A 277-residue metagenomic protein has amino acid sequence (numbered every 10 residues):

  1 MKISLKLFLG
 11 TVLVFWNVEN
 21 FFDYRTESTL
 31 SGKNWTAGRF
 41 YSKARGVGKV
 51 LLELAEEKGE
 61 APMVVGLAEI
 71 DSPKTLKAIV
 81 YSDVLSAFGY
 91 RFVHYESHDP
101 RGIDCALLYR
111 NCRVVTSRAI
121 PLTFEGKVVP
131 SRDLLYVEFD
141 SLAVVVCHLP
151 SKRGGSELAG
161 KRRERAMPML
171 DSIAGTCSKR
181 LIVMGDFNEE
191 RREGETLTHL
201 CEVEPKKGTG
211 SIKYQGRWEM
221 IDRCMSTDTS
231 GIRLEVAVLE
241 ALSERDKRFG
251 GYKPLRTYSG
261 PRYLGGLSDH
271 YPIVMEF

Functional and structural regions predicted by a protein language model:
K2-D83, A87, V93-D99, I103 (+1 more regions): N-terminal, active-site-proximal structural segment of metallo-dependent hydrolase catalytic domains
V12-F22, R118-A119, S141-S151: Active-site-proximal beta-strand elements of phosphoester/diester hydrolases
L13-V18, L51-K77, L108, V144 (+4 more regions): Active-site beta-strand/loop signature of hydrolases that rely on acidic residues for catalysis
S28-G32, L142-A159: Active-site His/acidic residue clusters
T36-A44, E69-P73, R101, K127-P130 (+3 more regions): Solvent-exposed, acidic/flexible segments
I70-S141, L149: Structured beta-strand-rich core segments of catalytic domains in phosphoester-bond hydrolases
S72-K74, P100-G102, K152-R153, N188-G194 (+1 more regions): Active-site environment of divalent metal-dependent phosphoester hydrolases
S172-I182, N188-F277: Metal-dependent phosphoester-hydrolase catalytic domains
